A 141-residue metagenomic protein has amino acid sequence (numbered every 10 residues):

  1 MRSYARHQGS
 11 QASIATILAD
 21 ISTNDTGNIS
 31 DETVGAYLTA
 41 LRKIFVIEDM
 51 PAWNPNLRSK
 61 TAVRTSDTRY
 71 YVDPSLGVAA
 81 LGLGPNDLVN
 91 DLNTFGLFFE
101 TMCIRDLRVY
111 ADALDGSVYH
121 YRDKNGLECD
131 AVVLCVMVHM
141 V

Functional and structural regions predicted by a protein language model:
M1-H139: Accessory nucleic acid-recognition modules appended to NTPase machines
